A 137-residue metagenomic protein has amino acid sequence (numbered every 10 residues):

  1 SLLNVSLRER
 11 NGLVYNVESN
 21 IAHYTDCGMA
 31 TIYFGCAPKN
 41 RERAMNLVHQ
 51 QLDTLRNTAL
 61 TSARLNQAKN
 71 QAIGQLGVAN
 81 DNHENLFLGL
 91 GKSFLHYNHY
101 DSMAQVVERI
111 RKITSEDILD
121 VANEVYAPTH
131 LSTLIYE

Functional and structural regions predicted by a protein language model:
S1: His/Glu-based metal-binding/catalytic segments typifying zinc-dependent metallopeptidases
N4-N57, S62-I113, P128-E137: M16 family metallopeptidases and their MPP-like homologs
S115-N123: Low-complexity, intrinsically disordered Gly/Pro/Thr-rich segments
